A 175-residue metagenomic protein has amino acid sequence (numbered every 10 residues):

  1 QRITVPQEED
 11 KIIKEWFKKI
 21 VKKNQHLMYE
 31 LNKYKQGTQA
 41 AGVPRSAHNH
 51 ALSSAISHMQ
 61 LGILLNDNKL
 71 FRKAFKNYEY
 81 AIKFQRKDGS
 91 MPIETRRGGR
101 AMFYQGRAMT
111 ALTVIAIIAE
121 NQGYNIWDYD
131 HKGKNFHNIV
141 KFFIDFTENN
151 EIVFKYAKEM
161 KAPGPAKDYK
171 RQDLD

Functional and structural regions predicted by a protein language model:
Q1-Y124: Aromatic-lined, polymer-binding surfaces characteristic of secreted/periplasmic polysaccharide-degrading enzymes
I126-D175: CBM-like carbohydrate-recognition segments
